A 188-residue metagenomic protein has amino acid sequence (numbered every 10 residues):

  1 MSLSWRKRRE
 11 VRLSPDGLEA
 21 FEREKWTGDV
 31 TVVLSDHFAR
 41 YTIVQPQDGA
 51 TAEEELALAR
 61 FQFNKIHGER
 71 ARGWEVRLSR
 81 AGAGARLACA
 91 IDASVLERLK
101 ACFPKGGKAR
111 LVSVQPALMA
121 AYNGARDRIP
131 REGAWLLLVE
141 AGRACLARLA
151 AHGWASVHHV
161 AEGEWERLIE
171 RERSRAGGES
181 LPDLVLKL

Functional and structural regions predicted by a protein language model:
M1-L188: Hydrophobic/aromatic-enriched cytosolic interaction surfaces used to assemble or bind macromolecules
